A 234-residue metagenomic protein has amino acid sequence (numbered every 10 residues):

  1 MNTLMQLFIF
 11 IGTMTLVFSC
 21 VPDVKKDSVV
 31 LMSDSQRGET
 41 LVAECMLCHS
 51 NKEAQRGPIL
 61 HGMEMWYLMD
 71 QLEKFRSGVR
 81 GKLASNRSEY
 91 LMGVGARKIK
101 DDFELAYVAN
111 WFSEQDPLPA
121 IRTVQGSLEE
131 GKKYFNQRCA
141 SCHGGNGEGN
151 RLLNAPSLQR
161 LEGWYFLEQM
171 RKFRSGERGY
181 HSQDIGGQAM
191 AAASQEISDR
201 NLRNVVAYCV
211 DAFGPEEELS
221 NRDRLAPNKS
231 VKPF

Functional and structural regions predicted by a protein language model:
M1-F8: Bacterial N-terminal signal peptides that target proteins for export
V21-L41, E53-R56, N110-F135, G214 (+1 more regions): Electrostatic cytochrome c docking/interface patches
D34-S77: The feature marks the first
G38, V42-K52, V108, G131 (+3 more regions): The canonical Cys-X-X-Cys-His
A54-H61, R76-A106, Q115, A120-G126 (+4 more regions): Axial heme c-ligation environment in periplasmic c-type cytochrome domains
M65-R76, R160-K172, F234: Short microdomains enriched in Cys/His and/or Lys/Arg
A120-R151, A155-R160: Extended amphipathic alpha-helical interaction segments
